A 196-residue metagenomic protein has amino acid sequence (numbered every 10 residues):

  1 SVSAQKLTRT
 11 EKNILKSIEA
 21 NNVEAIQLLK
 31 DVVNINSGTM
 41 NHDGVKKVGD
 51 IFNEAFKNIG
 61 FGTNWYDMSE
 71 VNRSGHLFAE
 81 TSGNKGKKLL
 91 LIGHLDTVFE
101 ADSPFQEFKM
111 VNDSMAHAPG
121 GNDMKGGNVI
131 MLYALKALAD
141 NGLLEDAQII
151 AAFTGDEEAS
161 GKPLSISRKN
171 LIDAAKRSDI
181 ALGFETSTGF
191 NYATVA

Functional and structural regions predicted by a protein language model:
Q5-P119, A139-E145: Acidic/His- and Gly-rich active-site-bordering loop/insert found across diverse amide/peptide-bond hydrolases
M124-A196: Acidic/histidine-rich catalytic neighborhood of metal-dependent amide-processing enzymes
